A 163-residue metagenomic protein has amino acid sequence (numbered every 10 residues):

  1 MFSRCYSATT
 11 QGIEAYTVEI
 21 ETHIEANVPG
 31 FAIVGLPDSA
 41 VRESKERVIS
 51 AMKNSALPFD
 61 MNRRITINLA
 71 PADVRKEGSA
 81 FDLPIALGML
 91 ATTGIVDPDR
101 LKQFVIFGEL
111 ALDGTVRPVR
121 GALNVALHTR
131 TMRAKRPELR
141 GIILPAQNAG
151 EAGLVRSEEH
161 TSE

Functional and structural regions predicted by a protein language model:
M1-S162: Peripheral, non-AAA+ core regions of ATP-driven protein-machinery
